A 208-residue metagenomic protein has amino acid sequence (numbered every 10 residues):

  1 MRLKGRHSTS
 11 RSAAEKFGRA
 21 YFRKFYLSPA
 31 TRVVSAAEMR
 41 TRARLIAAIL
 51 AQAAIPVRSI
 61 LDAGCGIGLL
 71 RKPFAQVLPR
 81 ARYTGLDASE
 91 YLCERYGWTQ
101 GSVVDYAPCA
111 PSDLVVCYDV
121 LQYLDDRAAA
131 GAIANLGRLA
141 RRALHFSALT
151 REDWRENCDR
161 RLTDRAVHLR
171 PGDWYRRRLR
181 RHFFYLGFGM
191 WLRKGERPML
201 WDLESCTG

Functional and structural regions predicted by a protein language model:
M1-A110, L124-G208: Class I (Rossmann-like) S-adenosyl-L-methionine-dependent methyltransferase catalytic domain, capturing the SAM-binding
V116: A conserved beta-strand element that flanks and buttresses the S-adenosyl-L-methionine
D119-Y123: Short catalytic micro-motifs in class I SAM-dependent methyltransferases
